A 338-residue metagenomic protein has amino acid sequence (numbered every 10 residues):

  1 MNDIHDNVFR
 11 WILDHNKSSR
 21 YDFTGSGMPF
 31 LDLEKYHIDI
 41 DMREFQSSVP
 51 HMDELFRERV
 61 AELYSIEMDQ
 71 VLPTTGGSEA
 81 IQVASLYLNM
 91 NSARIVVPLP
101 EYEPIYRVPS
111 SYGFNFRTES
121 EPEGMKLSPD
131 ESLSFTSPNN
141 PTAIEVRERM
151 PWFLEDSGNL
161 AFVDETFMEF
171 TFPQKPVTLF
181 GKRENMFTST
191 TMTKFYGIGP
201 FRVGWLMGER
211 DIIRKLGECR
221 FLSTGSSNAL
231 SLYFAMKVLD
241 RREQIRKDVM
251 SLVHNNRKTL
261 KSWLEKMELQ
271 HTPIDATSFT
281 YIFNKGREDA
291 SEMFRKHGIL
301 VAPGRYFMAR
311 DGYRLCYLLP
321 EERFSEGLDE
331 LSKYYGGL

Functional and structural regions predicted by a protein language model:
M1-V83, R241, L338: N-terminal small-domain helix-loop-helix segment of the aminotransferase-like
F23-S26, V60, V71, I95 (+9 more regions): Generic structural signal for small/hydrophobic residues in well-ordered secondary structure, especially within
T24, E101, M236, S251-K261 (+2 more regions): Conserved glycine-rich beta-strand-loop-beta hairpin in the small C-terminal domain of fold type I
D53-R94, E103, R107, S111-Y112 (+3 more regions): Phosphate-binding glycine-rich loop
V97, T118, V163, T190 (+1 more regions): Hydrophobic residues in well-ordered beta-strands that form the structural core
S120-Q174, G181: Active-site phosphate-binding strand-loop segment of PLP-dependent enzymes
F187-T188, M192-E265, L269-T272: PLP-dependent aminotransferase class I/II
K296-L300, F307-L338: PLP-dependent enzyme catalytic core of the Aspartate aminotransferase-like
